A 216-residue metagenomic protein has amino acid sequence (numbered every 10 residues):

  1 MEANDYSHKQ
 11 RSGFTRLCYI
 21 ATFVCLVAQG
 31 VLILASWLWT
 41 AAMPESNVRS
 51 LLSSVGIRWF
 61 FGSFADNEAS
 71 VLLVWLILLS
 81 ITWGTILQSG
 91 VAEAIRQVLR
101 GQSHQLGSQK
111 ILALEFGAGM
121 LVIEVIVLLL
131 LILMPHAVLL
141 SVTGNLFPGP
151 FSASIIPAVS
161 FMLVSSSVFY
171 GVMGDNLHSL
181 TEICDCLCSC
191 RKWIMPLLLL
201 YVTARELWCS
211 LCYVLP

Functional and structural regions predicted by a protein language model:
M1-R100, E115-M134: Transmembrane-helix bundle segments that line or gate the permeation/cavity pathway in multi-pass membrane proteins
A3-F14, L99-K110, L180-C188: Cytosolic juxtamembrane amphipathic/interface segments immediately preceding and feeding into a transmembrane helix
H8-T22, Q109-L114, L146-G149, A153-I156 (+1 more regions): Membrane-interface helix-boundary signature
G30, E68-G84, A113-A118, G149-L177 (+1 more regions): Core transmembrane alpha-helical segments of multi-pass membrane transporters/permeases
A35-T40, L129-V142, G171-S179, C209-P216: Transmembrane helix-loop junctions in multi-pass membrane proteins
T40-S54, S103-I111, S154-I155, S179 (+1 more regions): General structural signal for secondary-structure boundaries
M43-S46, L139-F147: Extracellular/periplasmic helix-loop-helix junctions in multi-pass membrane proteins
F60, Q88-Q97, G101-E115, G144-G149 (+3 more regions): Aromatic-enriched hydrophobic runs in primary sequence
